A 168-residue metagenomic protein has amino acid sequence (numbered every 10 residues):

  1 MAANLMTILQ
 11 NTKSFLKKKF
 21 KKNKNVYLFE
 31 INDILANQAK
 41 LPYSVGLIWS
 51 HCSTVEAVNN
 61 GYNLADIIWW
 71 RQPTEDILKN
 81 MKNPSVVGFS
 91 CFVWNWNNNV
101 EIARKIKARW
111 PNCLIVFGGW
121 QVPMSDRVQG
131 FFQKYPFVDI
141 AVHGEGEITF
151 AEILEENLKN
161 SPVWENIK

Functional and structural regions predicted by a protein language model:
M1-L28, G61, K79, S85 (+1 more regions): Radical SAM enzyme core and accessory elements
N23, P42, W164-I167: A structure-centric signal for secondary-structure junctions around beta-strands
L28-I31, G88-S90: Short beta-strands and strand-loop turn motifs
I31-D33, W120: Cofactor-binding loop segments of dinucleotide-utilizing enzymes, especially the Rossmann-like FAD- and NAD(P)+-binding
D33-Y43, C91-W96: A short, glycine/small-residue-rich beta-strand->loop->alpha-helix junction that serves as a flexible
P42-S53: Short catalytic helix/loop segments, enriched in acidic residues and glycine and frequently bearing histidine
H51, N60-K168: Glycine-rich beta-alpha loop elements in corrinoid/cobalamin-binding modules across cobalamin-dependent enzymes
